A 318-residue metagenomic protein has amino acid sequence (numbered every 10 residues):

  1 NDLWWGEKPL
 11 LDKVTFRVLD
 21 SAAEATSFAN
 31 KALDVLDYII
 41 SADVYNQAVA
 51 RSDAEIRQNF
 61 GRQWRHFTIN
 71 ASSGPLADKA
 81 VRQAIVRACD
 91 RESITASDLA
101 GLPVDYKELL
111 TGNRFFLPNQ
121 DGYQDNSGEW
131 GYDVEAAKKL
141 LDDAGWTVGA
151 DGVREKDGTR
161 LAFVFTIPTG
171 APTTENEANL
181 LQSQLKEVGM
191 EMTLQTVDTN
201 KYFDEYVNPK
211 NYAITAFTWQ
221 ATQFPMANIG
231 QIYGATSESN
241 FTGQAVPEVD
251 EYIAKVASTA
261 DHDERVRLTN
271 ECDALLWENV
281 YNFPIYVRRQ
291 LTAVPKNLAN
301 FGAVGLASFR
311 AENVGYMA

Functional and structural regions predicted by a protein language model:
D2, T15-S73, A80-A84, E92 (+2 more regions): Extracellular/periplasmic solute-recognition and catalytic clefts
L3-D12, N46-R62, T68-K79, P118-K139 (+4 more regions): Short, solvent-exposed loop/beta-turn-alpha elements that line the ligand-binding surface or hinge of extracytoplasmic
D12-R17, R160-T169, M192-Q195: Short, well-ordered beta-strand elements
F28, V35, E55, S183-G234 (+1 more regions): Periplasmic binding protein-like
A29, L33, D53, G74 (+9 more regions): Sec-exported extracytoplasmic/periplasmic mature domains
A77-S183, E271: Append "and occasionally in soluble cytosolic enzymes with long acidic Gly/Pro-rich linkers
A96, A144-P168, T215-T218, T259-K296: Bilobed periplasmic-binding protein-like "clamshell/Venus-flytrap" ligand-binding domains
